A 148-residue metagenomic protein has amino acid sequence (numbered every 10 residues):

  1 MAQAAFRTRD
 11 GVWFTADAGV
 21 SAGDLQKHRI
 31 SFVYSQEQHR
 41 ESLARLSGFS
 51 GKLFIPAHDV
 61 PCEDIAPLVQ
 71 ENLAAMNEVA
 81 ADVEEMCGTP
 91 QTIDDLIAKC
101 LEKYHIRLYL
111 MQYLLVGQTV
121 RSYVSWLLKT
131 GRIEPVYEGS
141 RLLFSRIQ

Functional and structural regions predicted by a protein language model:
M1-A80: Metallo-beta-lactamase
E85-Q148: C-terminal regulatory/interaction regions
